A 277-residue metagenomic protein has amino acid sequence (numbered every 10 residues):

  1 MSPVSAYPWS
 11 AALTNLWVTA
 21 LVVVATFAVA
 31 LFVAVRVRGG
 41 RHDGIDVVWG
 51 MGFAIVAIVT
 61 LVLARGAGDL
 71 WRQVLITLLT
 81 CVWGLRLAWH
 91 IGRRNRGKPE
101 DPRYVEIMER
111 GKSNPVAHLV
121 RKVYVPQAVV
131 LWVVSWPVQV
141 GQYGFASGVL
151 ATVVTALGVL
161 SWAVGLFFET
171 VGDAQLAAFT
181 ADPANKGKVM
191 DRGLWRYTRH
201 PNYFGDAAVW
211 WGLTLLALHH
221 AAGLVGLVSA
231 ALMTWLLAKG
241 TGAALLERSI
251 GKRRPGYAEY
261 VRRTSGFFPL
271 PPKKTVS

Functional and structural regions predicted by a protein language model:
M1-T14: Short, strongly hydrophobic alpha-helical membrane anchors
A6, R103, G256-E259: Intrinsically disordered, low-complexity N-terminal regions enriched in serine/proline/glycine with scattered basic
A12-V29, G52-I91, V129-Q175, T180-S277: Hydrophobic transmembrane alpha-helices
A30-R41, A88-R94: C-terminal ends of transmembrane helices
A34-V35, I107, I250, Y260: Broad structural signal for hydrophobic residues in well-ordered alpha-helices, predominantly aliphatic
R38-G39, G111, R254, T264: A broad structural signal for alpha-helix termini and local helix breaks/kinks
G39-A54, P99-K122, K188-W195: Juxtamembrane helix-capping/reentrant segments at transmembrane boundaries
L87-V140: Hydrophobic alpha-helical segments and helix pairs
